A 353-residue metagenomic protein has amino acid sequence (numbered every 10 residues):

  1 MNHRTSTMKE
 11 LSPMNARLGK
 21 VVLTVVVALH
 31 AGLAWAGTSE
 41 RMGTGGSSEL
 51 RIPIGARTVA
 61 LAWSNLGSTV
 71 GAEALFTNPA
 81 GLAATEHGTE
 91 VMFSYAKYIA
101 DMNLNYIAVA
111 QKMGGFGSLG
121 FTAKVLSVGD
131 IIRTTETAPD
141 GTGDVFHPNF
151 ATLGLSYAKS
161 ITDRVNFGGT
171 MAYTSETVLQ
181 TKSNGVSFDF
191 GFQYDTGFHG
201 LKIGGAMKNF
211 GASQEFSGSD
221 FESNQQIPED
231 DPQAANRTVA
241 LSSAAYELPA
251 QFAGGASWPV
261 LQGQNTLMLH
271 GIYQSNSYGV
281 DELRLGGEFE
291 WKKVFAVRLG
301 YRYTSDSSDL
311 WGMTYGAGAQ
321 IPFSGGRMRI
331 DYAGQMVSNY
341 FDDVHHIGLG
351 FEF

Functional and structural regions predicted by a protein language model:
H3-V22: Bacterial N-terminal signal peptides that target proteins for export
M8, S94-I99, T142-F146: Short secondary-structure transition/capping motifs
V21-L29: Sec-dependent N-terminal signal peptides
A31-L33: N-terminal signal peptide c-region/cleavage motif recognized by signal peptidases
G37-A62, L104-F353: Outer-membrane beta-barrel porins/channels
P53, V70, T85: N-terminal glycine-rich anion-binding loops that anchor highly charged ligand groups
W63-L66, T89-Y98, Q335: Short strand-turn segments of transmembrane beta-barrel domains in outer membranes, especially the first one or two
E73-A84: N-terminal periplasmic accessory domains that precede and gate Gram-negative outer-membrane beta-barrel machines
